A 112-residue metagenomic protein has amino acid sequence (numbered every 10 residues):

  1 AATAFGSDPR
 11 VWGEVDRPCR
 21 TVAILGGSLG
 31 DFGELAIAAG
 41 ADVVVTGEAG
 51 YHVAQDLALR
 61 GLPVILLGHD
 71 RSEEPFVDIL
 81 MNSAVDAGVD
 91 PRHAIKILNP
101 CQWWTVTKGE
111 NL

Functional and structural regions predicted by a protein language model:
A1-L112: Hydrophobic structural segments
